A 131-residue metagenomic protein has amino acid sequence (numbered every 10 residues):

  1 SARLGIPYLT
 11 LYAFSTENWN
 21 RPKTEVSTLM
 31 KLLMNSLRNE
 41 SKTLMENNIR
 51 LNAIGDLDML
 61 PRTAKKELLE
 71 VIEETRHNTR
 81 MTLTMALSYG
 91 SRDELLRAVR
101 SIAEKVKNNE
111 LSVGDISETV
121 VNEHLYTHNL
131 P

Functional and structural regions predicted by a protein language model:
S1-P131: Flexible, compositionally biased loop and terminal segments
